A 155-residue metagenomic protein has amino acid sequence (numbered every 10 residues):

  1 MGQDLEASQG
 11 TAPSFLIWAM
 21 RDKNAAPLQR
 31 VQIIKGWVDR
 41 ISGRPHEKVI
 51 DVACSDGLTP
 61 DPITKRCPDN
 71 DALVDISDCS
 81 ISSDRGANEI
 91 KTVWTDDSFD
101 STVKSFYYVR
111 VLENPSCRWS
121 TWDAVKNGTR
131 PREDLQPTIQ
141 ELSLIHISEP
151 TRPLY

Functional and structural regions predicted by a protein language model:
M1-S148, R152: C-terminal functional module detector
